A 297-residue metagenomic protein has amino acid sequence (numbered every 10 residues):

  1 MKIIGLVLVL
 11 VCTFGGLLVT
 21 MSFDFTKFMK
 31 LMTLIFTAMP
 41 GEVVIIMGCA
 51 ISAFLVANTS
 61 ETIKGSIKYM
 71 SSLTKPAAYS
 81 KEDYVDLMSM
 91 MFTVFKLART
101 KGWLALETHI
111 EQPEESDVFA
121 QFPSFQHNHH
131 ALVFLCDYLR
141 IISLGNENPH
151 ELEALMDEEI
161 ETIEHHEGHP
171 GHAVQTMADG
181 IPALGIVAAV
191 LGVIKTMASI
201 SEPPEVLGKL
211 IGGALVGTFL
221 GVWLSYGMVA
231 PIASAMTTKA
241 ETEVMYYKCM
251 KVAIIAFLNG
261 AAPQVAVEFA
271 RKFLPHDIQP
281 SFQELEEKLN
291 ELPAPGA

Functional and structural regions predicted by a protein language model:
I4-L34, L152-L155, E159-T238: Helix-termination/interfacial motifs at the ends of transmembrane alpha-helices
G5, V19-P170, T242-A297: Large intracellular
